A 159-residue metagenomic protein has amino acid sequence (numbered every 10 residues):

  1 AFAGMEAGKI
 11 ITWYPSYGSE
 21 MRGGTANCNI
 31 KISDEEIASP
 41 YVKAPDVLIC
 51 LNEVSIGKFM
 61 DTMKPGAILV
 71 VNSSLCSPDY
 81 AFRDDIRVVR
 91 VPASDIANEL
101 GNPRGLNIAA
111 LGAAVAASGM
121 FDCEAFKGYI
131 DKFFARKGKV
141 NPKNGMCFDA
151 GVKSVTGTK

Functional and structural regions predicted by a protein language model:
A1-K159: Active-site cofactor/cluster-binding pocket
